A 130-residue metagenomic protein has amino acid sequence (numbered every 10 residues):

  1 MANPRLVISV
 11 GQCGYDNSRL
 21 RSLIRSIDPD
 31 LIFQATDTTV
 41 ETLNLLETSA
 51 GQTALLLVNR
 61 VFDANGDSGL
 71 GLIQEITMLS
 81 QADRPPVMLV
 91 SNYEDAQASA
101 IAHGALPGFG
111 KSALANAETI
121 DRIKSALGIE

Functional and structural regions predicted by a protein language model:
N3-I24, L56: Conserved acidic segment of CheY-like receiver
T36-L55: Acidic, metal-coordinating helix/loop segments flanking the phosphotransfer/catalytic sites of two-component signaling
T48-A50, T77-D83, H103: Conserved phosphotransfer cores of two-component systems
T53-I76: Conserved phosphotransfer microenvironments
D67, N92-F109: Alpha4 helix (beta4-alpha4-beta5 surface) of REC/receiver domains from two-component response regulators
I76, D83-D95: A short, hydrophobic beta-strand element within the central beta-sheet of small alpha/beta folds
A113-I123: C-terminal output helix
K124-E130: The C-terminal output helix
